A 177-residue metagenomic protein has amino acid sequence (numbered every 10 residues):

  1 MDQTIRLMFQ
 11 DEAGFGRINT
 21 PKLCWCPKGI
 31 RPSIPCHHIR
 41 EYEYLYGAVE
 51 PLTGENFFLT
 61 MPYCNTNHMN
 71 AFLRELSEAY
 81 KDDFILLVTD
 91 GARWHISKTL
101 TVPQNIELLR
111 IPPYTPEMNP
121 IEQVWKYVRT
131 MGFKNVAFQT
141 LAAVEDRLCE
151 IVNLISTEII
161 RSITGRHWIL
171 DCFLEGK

Functional and structural regions predicted by a protein language model:
M1-K177: Short functional hotspots at interaction and active-site rims
